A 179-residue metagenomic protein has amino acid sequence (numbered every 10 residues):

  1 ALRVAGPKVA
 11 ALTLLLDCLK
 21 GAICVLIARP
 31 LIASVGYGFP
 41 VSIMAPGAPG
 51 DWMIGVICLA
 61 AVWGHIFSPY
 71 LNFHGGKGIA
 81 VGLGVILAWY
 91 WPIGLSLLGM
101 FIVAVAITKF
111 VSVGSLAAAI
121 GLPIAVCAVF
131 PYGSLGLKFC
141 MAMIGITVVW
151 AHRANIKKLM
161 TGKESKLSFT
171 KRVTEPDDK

Functional and structural regions predicted by a protein language model:
L2-A22, I66-I79, A106-A117, A151-K179: Interhelical loop and helix-boundary elements at the membrane-water interface of polytopic inner-membrane proteins
L2-G6, A28-I32, A60, K77-T108 (+1 more regions): Interfacial segments of multi-pass membrane proteins
T13-D17, G21, G50-I57, A61 (+5 more regions): Alpha-helical transmembrane segments of multi-pass membrane proteins, especially transporters and channels
L26-V56, L87-I93, A128-C140: Helix-coil boundary and interhelical linker segments in multi-pass alpha-helical membrane proteins
H74, L98-I102, G133-M141, K158-S165: A cytosolic-side transmembrane-helix exit/cap motif
L95, V111-A119, G133-I144: Loop-to-transmembrane alpha-helix initiation sites
M143-V149, R153: Mobile late-domain/C-terminal helix-loop "cap" segments that border catalytic sites or the cytosolic face
